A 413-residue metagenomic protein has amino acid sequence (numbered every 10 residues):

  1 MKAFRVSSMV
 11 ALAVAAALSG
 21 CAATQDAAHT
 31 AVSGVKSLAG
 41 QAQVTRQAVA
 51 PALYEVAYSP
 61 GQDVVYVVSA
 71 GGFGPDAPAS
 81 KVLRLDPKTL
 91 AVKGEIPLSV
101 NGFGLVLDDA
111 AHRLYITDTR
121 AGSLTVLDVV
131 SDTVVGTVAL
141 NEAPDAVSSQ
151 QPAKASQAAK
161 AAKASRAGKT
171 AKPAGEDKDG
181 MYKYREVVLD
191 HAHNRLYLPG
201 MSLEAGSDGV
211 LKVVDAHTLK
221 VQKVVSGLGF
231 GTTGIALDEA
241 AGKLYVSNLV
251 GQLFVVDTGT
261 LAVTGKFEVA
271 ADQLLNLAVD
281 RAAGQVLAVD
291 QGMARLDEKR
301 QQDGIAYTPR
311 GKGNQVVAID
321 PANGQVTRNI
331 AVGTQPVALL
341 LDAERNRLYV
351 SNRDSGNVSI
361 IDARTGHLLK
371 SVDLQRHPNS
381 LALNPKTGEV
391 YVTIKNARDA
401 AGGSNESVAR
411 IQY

Functional and structural regions predicted by a protein language model:
M1-A23: Gram-negative bacterial Sec-dependent N-terminal signal peptides
G20-Y413: Predominantly soluble domains enriched in secretory-pathway, periplasmic, or organellar proteins
